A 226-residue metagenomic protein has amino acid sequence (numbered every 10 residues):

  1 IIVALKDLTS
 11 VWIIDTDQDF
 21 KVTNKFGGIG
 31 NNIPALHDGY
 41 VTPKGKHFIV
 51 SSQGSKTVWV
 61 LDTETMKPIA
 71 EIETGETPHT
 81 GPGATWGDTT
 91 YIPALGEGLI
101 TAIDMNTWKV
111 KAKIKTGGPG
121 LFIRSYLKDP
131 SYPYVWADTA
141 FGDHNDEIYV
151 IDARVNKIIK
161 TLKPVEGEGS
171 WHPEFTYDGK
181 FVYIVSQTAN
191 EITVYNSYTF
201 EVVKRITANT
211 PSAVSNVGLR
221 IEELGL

Functional and structural regions predicted by a protein language model:
I1-L226: Predominantly soluble domains enriched in secretory-pathway, periplasmic, or organellar proteins
